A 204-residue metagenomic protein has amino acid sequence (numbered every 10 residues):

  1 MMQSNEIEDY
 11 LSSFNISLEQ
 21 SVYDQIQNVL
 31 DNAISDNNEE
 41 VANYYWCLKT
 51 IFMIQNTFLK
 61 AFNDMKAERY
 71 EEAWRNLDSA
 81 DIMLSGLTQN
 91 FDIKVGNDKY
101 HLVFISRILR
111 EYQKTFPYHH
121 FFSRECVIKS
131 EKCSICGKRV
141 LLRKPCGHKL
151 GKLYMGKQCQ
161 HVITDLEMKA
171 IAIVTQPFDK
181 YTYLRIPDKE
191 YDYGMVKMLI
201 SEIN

Functional and structural regions predicted by a protein language model:
M1, Y23-F91: Long, low-complexity or tandemly repetitive, helically biased scaffold regions used for multimeric assembly/adhesion
M1-S12, E19-W46, Y154, Y183-N204: Intrinsically disordered, low-complexity terminal/linker regions enriched in Pro/Ser/Gly and acidic residues
S4, S12-S13, S17, S21 (+9 more regions): Generic serine detector
F14, Q27, L48-K49, W74 (+3 more regions): Generic alpha-helical secondary structure signal
N90-N204: Residue microenvironments linked to proteolytic maturation and disulfide-stabilized extracellular modules
